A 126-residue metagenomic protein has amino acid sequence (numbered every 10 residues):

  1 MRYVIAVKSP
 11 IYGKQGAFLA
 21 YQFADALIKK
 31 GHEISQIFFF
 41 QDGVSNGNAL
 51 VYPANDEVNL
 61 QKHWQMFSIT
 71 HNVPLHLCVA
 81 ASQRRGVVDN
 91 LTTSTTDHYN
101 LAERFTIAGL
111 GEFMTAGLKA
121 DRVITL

Functional and structural regions predicted by a protein language model:
I5-F18, G47-Y52: Short, glycine-rich nucleotide/cofactor-binding loops
A6, Q36-F40, C78: Short, conserved beta-strand edge motifs with alternating hydrophobic and charged residues
A17-K30, I37: Histidine-anchored nucleotide/phosphate-binding helix
F38-N48: Short, conserved active-site loops that position catalytic residues or coordinate cofactors/metal ions across diverse
P53-S82: A glycine-rich helix N-cap at a beta->alpha junction
L75, V123-I124: Short, well-ordered beta-strand core segments
L77-V79, Q83-R104: Ligand-binding beta-strand-loop-alpha-helix segment within the catalytic cores of soluble metabolic enzymes
T95-T115, K119: C-terminal structural segments of small proteins and small subunits
